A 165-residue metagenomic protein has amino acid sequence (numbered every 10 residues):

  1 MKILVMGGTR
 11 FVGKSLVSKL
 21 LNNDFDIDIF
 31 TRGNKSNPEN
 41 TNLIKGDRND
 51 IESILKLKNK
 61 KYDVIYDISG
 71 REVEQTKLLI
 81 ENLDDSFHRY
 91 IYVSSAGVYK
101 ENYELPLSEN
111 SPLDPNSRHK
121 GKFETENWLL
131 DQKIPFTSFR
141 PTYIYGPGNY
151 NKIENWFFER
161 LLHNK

Functional and structural regions predicted by a protein language model:
I3-N23: N-terminal Rossmann NAD(P)H-binding glycine-rich loop of SDR-like oxidoreductase domains
F30-K35, D47-R48: N-terminal Rossmann-fold cofactor-binding loop
N40-D50, S69-R71: Rossmann-fold cofactor-recognition segment
I51-K61: Short amphipathic alpha-helix with an adjacent loop that forms part of the alpha/beta core around
K60-L105, E109-N110, K120-D131: NAD(P)-cofactor binding segment of oxidoreductase domains
E126-G148: Conserved beta-loop-beta element that borders a ligand/cofactor-binding pocket
G146-E159: Glycine/proline-rich active-site loop of Rossmann-fold NAD(P)-dependent oxidoreductases
R160-K165: A conserved pocket-lining segment of Rossmann-fold NAD(P)-dependent short-chain dehydrogenase/reductase
